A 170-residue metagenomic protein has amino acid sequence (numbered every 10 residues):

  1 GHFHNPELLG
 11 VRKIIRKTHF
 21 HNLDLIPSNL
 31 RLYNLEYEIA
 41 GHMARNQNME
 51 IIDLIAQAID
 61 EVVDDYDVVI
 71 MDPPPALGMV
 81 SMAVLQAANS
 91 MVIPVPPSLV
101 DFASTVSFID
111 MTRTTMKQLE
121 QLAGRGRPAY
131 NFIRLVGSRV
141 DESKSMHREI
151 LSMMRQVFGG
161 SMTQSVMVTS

Functional and structural regions predicted by a protein language model:
G1-S170: P-loop NTP-binding core
